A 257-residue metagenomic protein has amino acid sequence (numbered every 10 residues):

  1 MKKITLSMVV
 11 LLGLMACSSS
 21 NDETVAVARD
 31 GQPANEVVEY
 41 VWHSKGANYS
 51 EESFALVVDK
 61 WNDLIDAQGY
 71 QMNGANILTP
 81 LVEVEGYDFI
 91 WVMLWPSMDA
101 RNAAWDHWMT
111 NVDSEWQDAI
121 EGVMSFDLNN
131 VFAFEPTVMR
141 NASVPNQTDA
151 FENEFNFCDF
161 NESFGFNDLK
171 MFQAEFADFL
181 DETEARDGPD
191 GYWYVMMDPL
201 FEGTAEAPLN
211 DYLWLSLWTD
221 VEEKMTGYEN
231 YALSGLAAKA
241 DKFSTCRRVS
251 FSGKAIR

Functional and structural regions predicted by a protein language model:
M1-I4: Positively charged n-region of N-terminal signal peptides that target proteins for export
L6-V10: Sec-dependent N-terminal signal peptides
L14-S18: C-terminal motif of bacterial Sec signal peptides marking the signal peptidase cleavage site
S20-R257: Short S/T/G/P-rich N-terminal loop/turn motif that feeds into the first structured element of a domain
